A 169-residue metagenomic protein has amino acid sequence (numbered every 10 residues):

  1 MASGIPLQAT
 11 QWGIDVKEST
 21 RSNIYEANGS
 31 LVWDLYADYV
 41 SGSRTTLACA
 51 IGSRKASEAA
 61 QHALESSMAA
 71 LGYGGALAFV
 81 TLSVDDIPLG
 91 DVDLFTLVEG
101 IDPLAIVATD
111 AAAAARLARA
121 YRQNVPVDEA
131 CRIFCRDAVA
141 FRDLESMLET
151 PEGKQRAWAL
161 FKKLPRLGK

Functional and structural regions predicted by a protein language model:
M1-K169: A polyanion-binding, active-site-adjacent surface
